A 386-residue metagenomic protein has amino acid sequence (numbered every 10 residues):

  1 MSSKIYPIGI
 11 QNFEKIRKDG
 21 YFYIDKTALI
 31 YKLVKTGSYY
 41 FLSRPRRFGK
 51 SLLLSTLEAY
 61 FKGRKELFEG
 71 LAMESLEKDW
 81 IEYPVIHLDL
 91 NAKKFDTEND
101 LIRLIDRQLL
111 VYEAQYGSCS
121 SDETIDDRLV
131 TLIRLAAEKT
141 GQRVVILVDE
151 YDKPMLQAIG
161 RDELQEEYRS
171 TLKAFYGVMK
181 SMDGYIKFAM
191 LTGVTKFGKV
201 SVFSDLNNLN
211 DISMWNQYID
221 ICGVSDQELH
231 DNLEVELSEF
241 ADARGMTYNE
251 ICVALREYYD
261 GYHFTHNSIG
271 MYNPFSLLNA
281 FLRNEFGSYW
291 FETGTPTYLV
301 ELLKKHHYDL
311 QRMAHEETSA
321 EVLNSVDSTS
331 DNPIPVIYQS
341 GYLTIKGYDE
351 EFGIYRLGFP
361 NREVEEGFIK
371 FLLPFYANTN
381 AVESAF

Functional and structural regions predicted by a protein language model:
M1-F386: Phosphate-binding site recognition
